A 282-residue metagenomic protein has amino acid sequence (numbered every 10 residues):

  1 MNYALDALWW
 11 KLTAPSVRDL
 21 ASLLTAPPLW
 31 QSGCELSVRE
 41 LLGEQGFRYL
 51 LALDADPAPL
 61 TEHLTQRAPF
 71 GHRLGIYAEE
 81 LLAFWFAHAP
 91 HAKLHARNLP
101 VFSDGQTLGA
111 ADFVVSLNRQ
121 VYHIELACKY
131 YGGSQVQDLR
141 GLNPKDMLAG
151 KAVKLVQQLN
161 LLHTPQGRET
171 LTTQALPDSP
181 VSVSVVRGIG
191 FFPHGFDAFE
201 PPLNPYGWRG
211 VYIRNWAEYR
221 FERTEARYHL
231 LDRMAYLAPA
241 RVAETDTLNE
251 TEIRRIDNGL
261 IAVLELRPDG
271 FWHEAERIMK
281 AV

Functional and structural regions predicted by a protein language model:
M1-V282: Intrinsically disordered, low-complexity Ser/Thr/Pro/Gly-rich regulatory segments
